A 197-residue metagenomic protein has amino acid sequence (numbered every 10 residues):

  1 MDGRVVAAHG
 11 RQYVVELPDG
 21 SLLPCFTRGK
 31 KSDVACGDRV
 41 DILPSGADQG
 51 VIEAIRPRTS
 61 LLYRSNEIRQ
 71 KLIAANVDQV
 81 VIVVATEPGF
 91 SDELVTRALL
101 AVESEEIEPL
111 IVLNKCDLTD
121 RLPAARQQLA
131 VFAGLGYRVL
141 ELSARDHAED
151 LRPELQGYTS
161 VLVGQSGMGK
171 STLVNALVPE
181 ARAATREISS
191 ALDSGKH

Functional and structural regions predicted by a protein language model:
M1-D92: N-terminal accessory targeting/assembly segments
L72-A75, E103-E105, E154, H197: Conserved catalytic network of the ASCE P-loop NTPase/AAA+ motor domain
V77-V84, S104-C116, L135-L142: Conserved beta-strand/loop subsegment of P-loop NTPase cores
E93-E108: Histidine-anchored nucleotide/phosphate-binding helix
E108, L118-M168: Canonical P-loop GTPase G-domain recognition
S166, S171-T172, A176: Walker A/P-loop
P179-H197: Switch I (effector-binding) loop of TRAFAC-class P-loop GTPase G-domains
